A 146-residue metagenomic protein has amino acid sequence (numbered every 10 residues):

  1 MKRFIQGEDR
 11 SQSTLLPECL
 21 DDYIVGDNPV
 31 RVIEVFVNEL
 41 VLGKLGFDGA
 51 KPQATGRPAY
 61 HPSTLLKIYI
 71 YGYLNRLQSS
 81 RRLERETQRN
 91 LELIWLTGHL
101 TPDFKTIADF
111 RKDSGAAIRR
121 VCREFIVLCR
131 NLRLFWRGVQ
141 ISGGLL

Functional and structural regions predicted by a protein language model:
M1-L146: Detector for conserved single-position "signature" residues within domains
